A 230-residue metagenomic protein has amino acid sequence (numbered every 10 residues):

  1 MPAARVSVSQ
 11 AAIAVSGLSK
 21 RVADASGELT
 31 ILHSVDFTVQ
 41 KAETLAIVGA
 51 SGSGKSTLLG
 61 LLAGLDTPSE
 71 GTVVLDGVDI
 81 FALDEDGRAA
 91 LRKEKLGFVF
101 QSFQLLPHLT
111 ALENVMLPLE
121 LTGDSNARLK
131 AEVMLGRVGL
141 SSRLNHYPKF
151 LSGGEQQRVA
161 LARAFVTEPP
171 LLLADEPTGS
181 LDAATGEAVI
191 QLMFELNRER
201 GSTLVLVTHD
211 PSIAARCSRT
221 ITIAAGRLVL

Functional and structural regions predicted by a protein language model:
M1-R21, V229-L230: ABC-family P-loop ATPase nucleotide-binding domain
A11-I13, L18-I223: ABC family nucleotide-binding domain
